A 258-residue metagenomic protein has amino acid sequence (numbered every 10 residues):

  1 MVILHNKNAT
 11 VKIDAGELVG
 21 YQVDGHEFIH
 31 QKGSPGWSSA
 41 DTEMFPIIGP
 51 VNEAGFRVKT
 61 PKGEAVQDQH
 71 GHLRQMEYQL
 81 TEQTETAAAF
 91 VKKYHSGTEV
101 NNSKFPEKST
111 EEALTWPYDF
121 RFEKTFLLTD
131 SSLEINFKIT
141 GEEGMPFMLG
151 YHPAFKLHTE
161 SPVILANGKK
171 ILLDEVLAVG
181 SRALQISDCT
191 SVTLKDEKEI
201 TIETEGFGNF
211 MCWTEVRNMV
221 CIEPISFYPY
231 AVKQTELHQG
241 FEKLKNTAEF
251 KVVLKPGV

Functional and structural regions predicted by a protein language model:
M1-S132, M145, K156, E160-V258: Surface-exposed acidic/polar loop and edge beta-strand patches at domain peripheries
R121-F122, N136, G150: Short, hydrophobic/aromatic alpha-helical segments in well-folded domains
F137-E143: Asparagine-centered strand-capping/turn motif at beta-strand->loop junctions
L149-F155: Surface-exposed beta-strand/loop patches in extracellular or lumenal glycoproteins
